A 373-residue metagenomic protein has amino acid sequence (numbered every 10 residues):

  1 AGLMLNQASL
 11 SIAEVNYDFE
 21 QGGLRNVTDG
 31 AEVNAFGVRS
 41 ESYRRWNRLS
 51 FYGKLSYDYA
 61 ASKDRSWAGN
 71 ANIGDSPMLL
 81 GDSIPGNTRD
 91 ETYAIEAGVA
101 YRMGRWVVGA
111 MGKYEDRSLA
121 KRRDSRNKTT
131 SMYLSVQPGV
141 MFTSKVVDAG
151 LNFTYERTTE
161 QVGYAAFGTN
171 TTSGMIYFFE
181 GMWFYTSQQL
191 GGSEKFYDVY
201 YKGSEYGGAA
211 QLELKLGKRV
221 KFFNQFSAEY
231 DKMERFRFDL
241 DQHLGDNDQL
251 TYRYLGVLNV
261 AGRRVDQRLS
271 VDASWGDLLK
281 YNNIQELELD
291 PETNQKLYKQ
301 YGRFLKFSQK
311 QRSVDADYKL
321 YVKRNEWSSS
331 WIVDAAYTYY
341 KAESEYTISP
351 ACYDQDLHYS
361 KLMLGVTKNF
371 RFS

Functional and structural regions predicted by a protein language model:
A1-G109, Y133, G139-D148, E156-T158: Membrane-proximal, glycine/serine-rich, low-complexity loop/turn segments characteristic of large bacterial
Q7-A13, N47-G53, G104-V108, K145-L151 (+5 more regions): Outer-envelope beta-barrel architecture signal
S9, E32-V38, R89-I95, K128-V136 (+4 more regions): Residues that define the transmembrane beta-barrel architecture of outer-membrane proteins
A13-F19, G53-Y59, Y101, A110-D116 (+7 more regions): Transmembrane beta-barrel strands of outer-membrane/channel proteins
Q21-A35, G86, R117-S131, Y197-Y201 (+1 more regions): Outer-membrane beta-barrel proteins
G23-G30, K63-N70, A120-N127, V162-G168 (+3 more regions): Outer-membrane beta-barrel translocator domains and adjoining extracellular loop/strand segments of Gram-negative
V38-R44, I95-Y101, V136-F142, G208-L214 (+4 more regions): Residues on the lipid-exposed face of transmembrane beta-strands in outer-membrane beta-barrel proteins
T186-V333: Long, internal scaffold/assembly segments composed of regular secondary structure
